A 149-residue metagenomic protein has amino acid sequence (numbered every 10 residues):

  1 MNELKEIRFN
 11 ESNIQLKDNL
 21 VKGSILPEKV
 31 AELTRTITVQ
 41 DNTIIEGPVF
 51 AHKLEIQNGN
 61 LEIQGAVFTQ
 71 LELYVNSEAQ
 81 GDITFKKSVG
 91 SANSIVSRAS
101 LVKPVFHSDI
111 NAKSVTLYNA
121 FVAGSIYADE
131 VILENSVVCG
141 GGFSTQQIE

Functional and structural regions predicted by a protein language model:
M1-E149: Extended beta-solenoid/beta-helix repeat architectures
